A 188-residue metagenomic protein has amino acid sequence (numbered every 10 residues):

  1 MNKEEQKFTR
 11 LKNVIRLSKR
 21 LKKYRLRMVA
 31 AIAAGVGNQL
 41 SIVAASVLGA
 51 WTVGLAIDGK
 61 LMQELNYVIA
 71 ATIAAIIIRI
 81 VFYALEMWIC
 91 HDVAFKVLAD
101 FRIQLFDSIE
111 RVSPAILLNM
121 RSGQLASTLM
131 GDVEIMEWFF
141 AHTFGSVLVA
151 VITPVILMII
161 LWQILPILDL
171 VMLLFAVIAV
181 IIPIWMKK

Functional and structural regions predicted by a protein language model:
M1-S41, L61-V68, E86-C90, A94 (+3 more regions): Membrane-integrated ABC transporters
K23, R27-G37, A75-I78, G145-K188: Transmembrane helices of ABC transporter permease
M28-F82, W162-I167: Transmembrane helix-loop-helix hairpins at lipid-water interfaces of multipass membrane proteins, especially the type-1
A31-A34, Y67, A71, A75 (+8 more regions): Short alpha-helical transmembrane interface motifs in multi-pass membrane proteins
N38-V43, I76-I80, D92-K96, V112 (+5 more regions): Residue-level hotspots within the lipid-embedded alpha helices of multi-pass solute transporters
A45-T52, A70, E86, C90 (+3 more regions): Hydrophobic/aromatic residues in alpha-helical transmembrane segments
L85-K96, D100, Q104, W162-Q163 (+1 more regions): Cytoplasmic juxtamembrane "membrane-exit" helices immediately C-terminal to transmembrane segments
E110-T153: Juxtamembrane loop-to-helix connectors within ABC transporter transmembrane domains
